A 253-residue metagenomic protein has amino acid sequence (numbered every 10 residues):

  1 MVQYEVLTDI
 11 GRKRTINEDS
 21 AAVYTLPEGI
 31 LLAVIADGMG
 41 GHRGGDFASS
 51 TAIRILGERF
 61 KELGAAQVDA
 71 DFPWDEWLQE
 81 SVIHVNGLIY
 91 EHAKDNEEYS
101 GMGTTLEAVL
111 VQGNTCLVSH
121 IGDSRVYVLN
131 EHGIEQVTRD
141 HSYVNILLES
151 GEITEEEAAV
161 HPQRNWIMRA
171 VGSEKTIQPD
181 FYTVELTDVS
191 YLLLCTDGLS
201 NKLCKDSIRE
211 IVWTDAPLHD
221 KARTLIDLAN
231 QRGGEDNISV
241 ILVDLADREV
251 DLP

Functional and structural regions predicted by a protein language model:
M1-P253: PP2C/PPM-type serine/threonine phosphatase catalytic domain
